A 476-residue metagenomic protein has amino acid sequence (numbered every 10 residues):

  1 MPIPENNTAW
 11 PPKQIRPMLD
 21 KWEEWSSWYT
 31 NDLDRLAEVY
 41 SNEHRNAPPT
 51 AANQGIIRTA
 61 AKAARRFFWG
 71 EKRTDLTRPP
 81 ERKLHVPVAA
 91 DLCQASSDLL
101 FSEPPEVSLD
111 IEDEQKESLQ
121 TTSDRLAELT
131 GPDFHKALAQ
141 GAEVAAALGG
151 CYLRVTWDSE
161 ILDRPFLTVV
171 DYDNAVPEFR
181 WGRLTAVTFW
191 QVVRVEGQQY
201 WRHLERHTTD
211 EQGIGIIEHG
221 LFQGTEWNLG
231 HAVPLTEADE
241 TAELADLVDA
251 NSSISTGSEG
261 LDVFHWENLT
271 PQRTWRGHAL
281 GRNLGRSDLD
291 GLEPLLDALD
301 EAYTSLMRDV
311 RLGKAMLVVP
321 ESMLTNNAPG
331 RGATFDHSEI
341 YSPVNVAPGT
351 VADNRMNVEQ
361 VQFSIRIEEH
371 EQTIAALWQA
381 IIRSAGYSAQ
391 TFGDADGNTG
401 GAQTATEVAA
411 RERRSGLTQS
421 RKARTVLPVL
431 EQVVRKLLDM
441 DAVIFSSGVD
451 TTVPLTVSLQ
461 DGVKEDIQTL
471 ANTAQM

Functional and structural regions predicted by a protein language model:
M1-Q199: Extended, helix-rich architectural segments
L100-P104, L129, S384-A385, V433 (+3 more regions): Generic structural signal for hydrophobic core residues of well-folded globular domains
S118, T122, T130-L138, A145 (+5 more regions): Short amphipathic alpha-helical segments
H135, A139-L284: Extended, regular secondary-structure scaffolds
E143, Q360-E371, G416-A423: Short, charged/polar micro-motifs that form catalytic or ligand-binding hotspots
A242-E407, V453, G462, I467: Extended, charged amphipathic alpha-helical segments
A380, S384-V453: C-terminal structural cap/anchor segments
Q460-M476: Periodic self-assembly scaffolds
